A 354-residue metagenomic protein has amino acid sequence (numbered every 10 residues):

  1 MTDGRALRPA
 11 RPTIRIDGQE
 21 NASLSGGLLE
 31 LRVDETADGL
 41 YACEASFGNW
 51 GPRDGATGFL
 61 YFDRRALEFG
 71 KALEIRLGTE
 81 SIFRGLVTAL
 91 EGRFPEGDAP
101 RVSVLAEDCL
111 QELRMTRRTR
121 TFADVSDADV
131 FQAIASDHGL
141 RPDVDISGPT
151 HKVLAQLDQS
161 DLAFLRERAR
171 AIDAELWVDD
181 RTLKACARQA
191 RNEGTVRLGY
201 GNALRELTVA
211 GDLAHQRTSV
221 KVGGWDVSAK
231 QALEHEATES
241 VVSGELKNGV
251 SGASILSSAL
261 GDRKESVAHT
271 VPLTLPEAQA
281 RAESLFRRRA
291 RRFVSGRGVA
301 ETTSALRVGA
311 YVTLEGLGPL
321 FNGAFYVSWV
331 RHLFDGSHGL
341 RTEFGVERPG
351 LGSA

Functional and structural regions predicted by a protein language model:
M1-D3, R8, R101, A106-L110 (+2 more regions): Short beta-strand-centered interaction patches in the first periplasmic/extracellular domains of large envelope
M1-Q111: Assembly/oligomerization scaffold segments
V33-A66, E206-A354: An acidic/polar, Gly/Ser/Thr-rich interaction patch typically located in mid-to-C-terminal regions of proteins
A66, E80, R120-A128, L154-L162 (+1 more regions): Solvent-exposed, acidic/flexible segments
G85-L86, E91-G92, Q111-D124, A128 (+3 more regions): Ser/Thr/Pro/Gly-biased, low-complexity, turn-/loop-rich segments that often occur immediately after N-terminal
L86-G97, R188-N192, F325-S337: Short, compositionally biased
L113-R114, F131-A155: N-terminal export/assembly leaders
D127-Q132, S136, S160-R166, R170 (+2 more regions): Polar, S/T/G-rich
